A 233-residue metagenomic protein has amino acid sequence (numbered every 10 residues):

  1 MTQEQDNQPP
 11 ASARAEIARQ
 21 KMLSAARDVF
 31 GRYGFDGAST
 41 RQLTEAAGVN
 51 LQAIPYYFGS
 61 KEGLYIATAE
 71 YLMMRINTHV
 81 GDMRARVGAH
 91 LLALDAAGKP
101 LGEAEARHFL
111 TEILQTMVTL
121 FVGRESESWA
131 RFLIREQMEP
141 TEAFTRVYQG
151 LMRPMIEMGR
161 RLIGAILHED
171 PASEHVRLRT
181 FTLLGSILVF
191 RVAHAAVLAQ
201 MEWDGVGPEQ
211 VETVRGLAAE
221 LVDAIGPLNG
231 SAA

Functional and structural regions predicted by a protein language model:
M1-D6, H108, E112-R124, R153-L178 (+1 more regions): C-terminal peripheral helix-coil segments that are non-catalytic and often amphipathic
M1-I17, V87-L92, A232-A233: N-terminal intrinsically disordered/low-complexity leader segments
A15, A69, M73, T145-I156 (+2 more regions): Amphipathic, non-transmembrane alpha-helical scaffold segments
R19-S24, F58-A89, Q149: An amphipathic alpha-helix adjacent to DNA-recognition modules
K21, V29, Y33-Y71: Helix-turn-helix
G81-R124, T180: Hydrophobic alpha-helical connector segments
L94-D95, P100-L101, R124-R146, H194-A199: Amphipathic alpha-helical segments used for helix-helix packing
